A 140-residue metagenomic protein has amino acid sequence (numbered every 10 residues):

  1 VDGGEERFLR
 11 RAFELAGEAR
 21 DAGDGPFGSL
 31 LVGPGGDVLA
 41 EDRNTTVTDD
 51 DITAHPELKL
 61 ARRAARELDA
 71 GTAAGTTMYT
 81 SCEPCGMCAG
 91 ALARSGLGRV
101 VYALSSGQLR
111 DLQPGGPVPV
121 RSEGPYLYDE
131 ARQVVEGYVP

Functional and structural regions predicted by a protein language model:
V1-A19, P84, G90-P140: Zinc-dependent deaminase
F13-G17, A61, A65, D69: Generic structural signal for well-ordered alpha-helical scaffold segments
A22-P26: Short, flexible loop/turn motifs enriched in small residues
F27-G36: Short beta-strand scaffold segments in enzyme catalytic cores
T48-L58, R63: A short, polar/charged loop-to-alpha-helix boundary motif
A70-C82: Immediate flanking context of iron-sulfur cluster ligation sites
